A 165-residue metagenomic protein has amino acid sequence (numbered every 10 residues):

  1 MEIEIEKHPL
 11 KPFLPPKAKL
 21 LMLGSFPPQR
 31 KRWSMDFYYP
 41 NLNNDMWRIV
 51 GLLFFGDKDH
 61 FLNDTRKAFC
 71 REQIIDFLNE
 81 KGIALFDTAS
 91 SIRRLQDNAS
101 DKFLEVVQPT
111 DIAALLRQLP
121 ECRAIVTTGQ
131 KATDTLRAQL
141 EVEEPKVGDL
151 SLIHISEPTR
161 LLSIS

Functional and structural regions predicted by a protein language model:
M1-L52, G56, Q118, R123 (+1 more regions): Active-site and ligand/interface coordination hotspots across diverse enzymes and nucleic-acid-associated assemblies
E2-H8, N63-E72, L104-I112: Short acidic (Asp/Glu) patches
K31, D134-R137, R160: Short active-site-adjacent structural elements
M35-F103: Short, surface-exposed acidic-centric catalytic microdomains
V50, L136, I164-S165: Hydrophobic packing residues within well-ordered alpha-helices of enzyme cores
E80-A138: Internal catalytic-core helix/loop-beta-alpha segment that presents or stabilizes conserved functional determinants
F86-T88, G148-L152, S156: Conserved beta-strand termini and adjacent loop/short-helix elements that scaffold enzyme active sites in alpha/beta
I153-S165: Single conserved hydrophobic/aromatic residue that forms the stacking wall/gate of nucleotide- or nucleobase-binding
